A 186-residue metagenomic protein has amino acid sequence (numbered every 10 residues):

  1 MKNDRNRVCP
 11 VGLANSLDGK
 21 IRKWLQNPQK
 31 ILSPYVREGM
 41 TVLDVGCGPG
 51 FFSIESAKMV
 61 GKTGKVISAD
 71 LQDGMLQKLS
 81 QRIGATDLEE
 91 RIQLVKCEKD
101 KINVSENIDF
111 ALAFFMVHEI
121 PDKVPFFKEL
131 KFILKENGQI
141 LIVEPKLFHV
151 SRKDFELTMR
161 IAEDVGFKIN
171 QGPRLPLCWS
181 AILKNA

Functional and structural regions predicted by a protein language model:
L13-K30, V150, D154: Conserved SAM-binding loop and adjacent beta-strand
R22-M40, E55: Conserved alpha-helix/loop element of class I SAM-dependent methyltransferases that forms part of the SAM/SAH-binding
L43, P49-K101: Class I SAM-dependent methyltransferase SAM/SAH-binding core
D100-A111: A short acidic, Gly/Pro-enriched loop at the edge of an enzyme's catalytic core that lines a small-molecule cofactor
D109-P121: A short SAM/SAH-binding and catalytic strip from SAM-dependent methyltransferases
V124-E136: A short glycine-rich, Lys/Arg-flanked "PGG" loop and its adjoining helix->strand segment in the class I
N137-E144: Conserved beta-strand signature within the Rossmann-like core of class I S-adenosyl-L-methionine
V165, R174-A186: Core SAM-dependent methyltransferase catalytic element
